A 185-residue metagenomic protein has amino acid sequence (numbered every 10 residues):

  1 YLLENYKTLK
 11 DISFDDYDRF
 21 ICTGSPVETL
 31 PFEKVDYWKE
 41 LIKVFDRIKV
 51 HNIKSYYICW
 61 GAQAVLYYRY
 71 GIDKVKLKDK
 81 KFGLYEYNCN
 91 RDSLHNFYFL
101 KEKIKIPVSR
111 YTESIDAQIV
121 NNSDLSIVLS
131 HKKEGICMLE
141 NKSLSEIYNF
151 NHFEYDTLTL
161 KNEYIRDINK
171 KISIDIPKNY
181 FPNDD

Functional and structural regions predicted by a protein language model:
Y1-E33, E40, D185: N-terminal beta1-alpha1 cap of cysteine-dependent amidohydrolase-like domains
N5-L9, L41-V44, R91-L94, E134-C137: A generic local structural motif
N5-Y6, G71-D73, L139, E146: Residue-level detector of functional hotspots within protein domains
Y6-L9, L66, I104-K105: A polyampholytic, Gly/Pro-enriched intrinsically disordered region
I12-S13, I48, F99: Generic structural signal for beta-strand residues in well-ordered domains
D16, L84, N88-D185: Amide-donor transfer/coupling interface in amidating biosynthetic enzymes
C22-R91: Cysteine-nucleophile active-site neighborhood
